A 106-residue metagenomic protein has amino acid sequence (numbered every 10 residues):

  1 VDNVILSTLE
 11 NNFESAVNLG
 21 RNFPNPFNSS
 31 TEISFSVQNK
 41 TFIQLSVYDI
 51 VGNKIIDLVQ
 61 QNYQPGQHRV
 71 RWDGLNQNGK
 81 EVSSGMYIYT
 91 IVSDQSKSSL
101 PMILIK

Functional and structural regions predicted by a protein language model:
V1-V4, Q61, V70, L100-M102: Generic detection of short hydrophobic beta-strand segments and adjacent strand-loop junctions
D2, K80-K106: C-terminal tail/sorting-segment detector
L6-D49, D57-Q60, R69-W72, S93: Glycine-centered coil/turn sites that cap beta-strands in beta-rich domains
K40, P65-Q67, S84-M86: Extracellular Ig-like/FN3 beta-sandwich strand-entry sites
I55-I56, V82: Generic structural signal for well-ordered beta-strand positions
Q60-Q61, G79: Short basic coil micro-motifs at the edges of alpha-helical modules that engage polyanionic partners
V70-V82: Signal that preferentially marks extracellular ectodomain short beta-strand elements of beta-sandwich modules
